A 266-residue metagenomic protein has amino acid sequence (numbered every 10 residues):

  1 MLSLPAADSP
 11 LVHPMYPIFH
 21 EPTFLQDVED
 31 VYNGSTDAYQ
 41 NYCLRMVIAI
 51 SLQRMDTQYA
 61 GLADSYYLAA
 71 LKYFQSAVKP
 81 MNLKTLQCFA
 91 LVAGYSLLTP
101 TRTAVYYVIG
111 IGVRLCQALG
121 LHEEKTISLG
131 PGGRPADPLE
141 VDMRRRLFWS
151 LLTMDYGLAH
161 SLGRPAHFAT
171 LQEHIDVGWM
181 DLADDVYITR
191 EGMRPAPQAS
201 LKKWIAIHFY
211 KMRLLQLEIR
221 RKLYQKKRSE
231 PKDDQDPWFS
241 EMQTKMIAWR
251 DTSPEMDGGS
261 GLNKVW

Functional and structural regions predicted by a protein language model:
M1-K84, F89-T101, R134-L139, G192-S200 (+2 more regions): C-terminal transcriptional activation/regulatory domains of eukaryotic transcription factors
A7, Q26-D30, L68-Y73, Q117-D251: Fungal transcription factor middle regulatory core
Y39-Y42, P80-K84, Y107, R146-W149 (+1 more regions): Aromatic- and histidine-enriched alpha-helix N-cap/loop-to-helix transition segments that scaffold the rims
A49, Q53, G94, R114 (+2 more regions): Short glycine/serine- and small hydrophobic-enriched flexible loop segments
T99-L115: Classical protein tyrosine phosphatase
